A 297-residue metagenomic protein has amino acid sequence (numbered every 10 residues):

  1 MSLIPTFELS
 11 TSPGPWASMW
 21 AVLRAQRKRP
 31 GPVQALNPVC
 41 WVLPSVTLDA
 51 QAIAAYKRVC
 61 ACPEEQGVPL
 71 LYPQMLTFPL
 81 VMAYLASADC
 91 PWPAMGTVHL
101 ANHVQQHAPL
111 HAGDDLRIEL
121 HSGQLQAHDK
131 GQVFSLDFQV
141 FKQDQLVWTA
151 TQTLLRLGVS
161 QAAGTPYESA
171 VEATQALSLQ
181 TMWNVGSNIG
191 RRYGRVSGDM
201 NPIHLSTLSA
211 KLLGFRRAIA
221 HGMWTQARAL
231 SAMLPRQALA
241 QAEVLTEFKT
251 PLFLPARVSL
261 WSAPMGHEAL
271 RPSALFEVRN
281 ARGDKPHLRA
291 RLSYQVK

Functional and structural regions predicted by a protein language model:
M1-A101, Q161-R236: Hot-dog-fold acyl-thioester-processing enzymes
M1-A25, G31-L36, L80-M82, L100-A101 (+3 more regions): HotDog/MaoC-like acyl-thioester-processing domains
L43, T149, Q241-E243: Hydrophobic residues on conserved beta-strands that form the core of alpha/beta folds
A94-P109, L239-K249: Small beta-barrel nucleic-acid-binding modules, principally OB-folds
L208-S259, A263-L270, L275-A281: Catalytic-pocket segment enriched in acidic/His residues
